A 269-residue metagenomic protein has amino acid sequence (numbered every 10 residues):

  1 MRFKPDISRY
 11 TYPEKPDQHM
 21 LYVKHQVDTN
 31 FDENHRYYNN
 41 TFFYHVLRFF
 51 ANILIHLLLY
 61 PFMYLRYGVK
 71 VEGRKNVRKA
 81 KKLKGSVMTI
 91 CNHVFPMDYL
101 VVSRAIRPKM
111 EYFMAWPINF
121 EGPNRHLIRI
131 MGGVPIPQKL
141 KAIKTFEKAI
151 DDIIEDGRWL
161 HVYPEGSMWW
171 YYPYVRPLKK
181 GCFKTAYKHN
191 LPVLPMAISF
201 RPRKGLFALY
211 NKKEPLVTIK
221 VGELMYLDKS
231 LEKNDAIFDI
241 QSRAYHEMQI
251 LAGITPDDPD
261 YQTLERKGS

Functional and structural regions predicted by a protein language model:
M1-N30, E147-S269: Non-catalytic C-terminal accessory region of glycerolipid acyltransferases and related lyso-lipid remodeling enzymes
M1-V87, M97-V101, S269: Membrane-anchoring hydrophobic helices of lipid-metabolizing enzymes
I53-L58, R125-V134, L224: Short, basic/glycine-rich phosphate-binding loops at helix/coil junctions that contact nucleotide phosphates
L65, K109, I130-M131, D156-G157 (+1 more regions): Structured helix-beta-strand junction loops
K70, K139-I143, V175-R176: A conditional alpha-helix N-cap/helix-loop micro-motif detector
K75, K141, S199: Residue-level "edge-of-site" marker
K81-L140: Catalytic core of membrane glycerolipid acyltransferases/transacylases, capturing the structured, soluble-facing
